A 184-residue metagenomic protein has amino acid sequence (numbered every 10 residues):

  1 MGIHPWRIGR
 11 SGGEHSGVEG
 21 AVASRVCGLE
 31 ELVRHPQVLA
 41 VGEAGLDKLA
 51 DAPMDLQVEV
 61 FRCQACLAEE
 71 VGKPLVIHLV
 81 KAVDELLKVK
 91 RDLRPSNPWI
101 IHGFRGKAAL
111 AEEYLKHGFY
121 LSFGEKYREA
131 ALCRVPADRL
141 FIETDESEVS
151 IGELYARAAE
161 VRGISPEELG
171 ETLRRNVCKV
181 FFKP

Functional and structural regions predicted by a protein language model:
M1-P184: Mid-domain alpha/beta scaffold segments of enzyme catalytic cores
